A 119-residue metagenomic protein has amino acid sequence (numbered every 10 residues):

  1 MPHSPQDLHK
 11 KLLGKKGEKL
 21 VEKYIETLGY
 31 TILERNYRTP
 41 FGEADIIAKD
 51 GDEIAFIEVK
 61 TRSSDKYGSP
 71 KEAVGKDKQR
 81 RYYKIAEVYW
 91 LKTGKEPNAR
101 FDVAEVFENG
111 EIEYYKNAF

Functional and structural regions predicted by a protein language model:
M1-R35: Acidic-basic catalytic patches of nuclease active cores, encompassing PD-(D/E)XK and other metal-cofactor nuclease
E18, E43-D45, E58, K78 (+1 more regions): Acidic active-site catalytic centers that drive phospho-/nucleotidyl reactions and related ester hydrolyses
T27, T31-I54: Active-site metal-binding core of divalent-cation-utilizing nuclease and nuclease-like domains
F41, I54-F56, N98, I112: Structural motif
A44-D65, Y82: Conserved catalytic cores of phosphodiester-cleaving nucleases, focusing on short active-site segments
T61-N109: Catalytic cores of nucleic-acid endonucleases
F107-F119: Short, low-complexity, polybasic intrinsically disordered segments
